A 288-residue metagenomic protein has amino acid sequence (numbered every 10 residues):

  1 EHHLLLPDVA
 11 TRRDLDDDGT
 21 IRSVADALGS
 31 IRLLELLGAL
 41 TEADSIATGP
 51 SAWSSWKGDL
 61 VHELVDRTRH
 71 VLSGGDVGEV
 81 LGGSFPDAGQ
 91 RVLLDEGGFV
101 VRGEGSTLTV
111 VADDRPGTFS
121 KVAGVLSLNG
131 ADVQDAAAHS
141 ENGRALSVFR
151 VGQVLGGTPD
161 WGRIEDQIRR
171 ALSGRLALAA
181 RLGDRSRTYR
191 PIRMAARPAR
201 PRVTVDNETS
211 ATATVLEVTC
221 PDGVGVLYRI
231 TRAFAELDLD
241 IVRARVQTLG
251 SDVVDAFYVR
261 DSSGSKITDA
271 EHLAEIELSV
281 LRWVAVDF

Functional and structural regions predicted by a protein language model:
E1-D8, R67: Histidine- and acidic-residue-rich, metal-dependent catalytic cores
T11-R12: Charged, solvent-exposed helices and adjacent loops that form client-binding or oligomerization surfaces
L15-F288: Regulatory modules associated with amino-acid/nitrogen control
